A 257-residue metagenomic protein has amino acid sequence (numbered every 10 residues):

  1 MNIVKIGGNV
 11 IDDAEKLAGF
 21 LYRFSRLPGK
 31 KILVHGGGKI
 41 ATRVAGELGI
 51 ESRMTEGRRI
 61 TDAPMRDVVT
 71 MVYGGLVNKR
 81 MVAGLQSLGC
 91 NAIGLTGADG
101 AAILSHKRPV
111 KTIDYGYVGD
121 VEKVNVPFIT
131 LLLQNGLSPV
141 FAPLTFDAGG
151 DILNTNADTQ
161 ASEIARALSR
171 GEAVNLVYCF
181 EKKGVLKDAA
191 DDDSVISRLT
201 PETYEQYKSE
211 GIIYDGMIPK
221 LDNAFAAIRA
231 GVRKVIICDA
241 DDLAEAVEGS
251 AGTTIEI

Functional and structural regions predicted by a protein language model:
M1-I257: C-terminal catalytic "cap/lid" subdomain
